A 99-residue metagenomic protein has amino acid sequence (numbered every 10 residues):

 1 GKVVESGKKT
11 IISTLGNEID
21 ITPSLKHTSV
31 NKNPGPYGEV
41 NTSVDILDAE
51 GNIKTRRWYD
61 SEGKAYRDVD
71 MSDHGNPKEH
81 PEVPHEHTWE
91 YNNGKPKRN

Functional and structural regions predicted by a protein language model:
G1-N99: Catalytic toxin/effector domains delivered as secreted proteins or via bacterial secretion systems
